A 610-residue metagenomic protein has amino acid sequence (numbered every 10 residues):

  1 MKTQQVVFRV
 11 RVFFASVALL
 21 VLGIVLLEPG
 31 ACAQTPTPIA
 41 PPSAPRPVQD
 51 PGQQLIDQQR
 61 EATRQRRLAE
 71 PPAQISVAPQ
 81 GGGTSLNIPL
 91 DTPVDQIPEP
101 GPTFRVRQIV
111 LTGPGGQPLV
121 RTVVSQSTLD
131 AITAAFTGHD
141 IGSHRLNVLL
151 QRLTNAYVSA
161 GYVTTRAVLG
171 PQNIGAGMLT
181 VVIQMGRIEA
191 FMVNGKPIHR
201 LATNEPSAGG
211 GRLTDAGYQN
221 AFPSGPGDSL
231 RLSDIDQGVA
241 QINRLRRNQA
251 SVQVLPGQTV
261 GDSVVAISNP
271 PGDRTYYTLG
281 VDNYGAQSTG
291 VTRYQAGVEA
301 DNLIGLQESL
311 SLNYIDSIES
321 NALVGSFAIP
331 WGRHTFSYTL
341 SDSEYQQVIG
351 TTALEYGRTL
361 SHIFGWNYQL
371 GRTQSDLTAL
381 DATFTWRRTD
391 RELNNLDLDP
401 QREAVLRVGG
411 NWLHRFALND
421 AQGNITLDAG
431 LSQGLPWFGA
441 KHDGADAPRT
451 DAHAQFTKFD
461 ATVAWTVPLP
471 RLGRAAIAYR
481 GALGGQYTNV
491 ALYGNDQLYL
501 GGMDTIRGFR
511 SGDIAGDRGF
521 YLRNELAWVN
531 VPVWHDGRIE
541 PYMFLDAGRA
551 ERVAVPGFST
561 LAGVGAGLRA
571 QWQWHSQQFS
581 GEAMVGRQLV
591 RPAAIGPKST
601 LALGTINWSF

Functional and structural regions predicted by a protein language model:
A15-L26: Bacterial N-terminal signal peptides
Q34, T133, A447-F610: C-terminal transmembrane beta-barrel domains of outer membrane proteins
Q34-G285, G297, N313-A322, A482-L483: Periplasmic polypeptide-binding modules associated with outer-membrane biogenesis and secretion
T35-P41, S207-Q219, R231-A417, P597-S609: Gram-negative/organellar outer-membrane beta-barrel architecture
S143, D228-S229, N283-Q287, S311-D316 (+7 more regions): Outer-membrane beta-barrel domain signature
V254, L279-N283, A296, L310-D316 (+8 more regions): Transmembrane beta-barrel strands of outer-membrane/channel proteins
D273, L303-S309, R333-T335, G371-A379 (+5 more regions): Short loop/turn motifs that connect adjacent beta-strands in outer-membrane beta-barrel proteins
G285-T289, I304, I318-S320, E344-G350 (+10 more regions): Gram-negative outer-membrane beta-barrel proteins
